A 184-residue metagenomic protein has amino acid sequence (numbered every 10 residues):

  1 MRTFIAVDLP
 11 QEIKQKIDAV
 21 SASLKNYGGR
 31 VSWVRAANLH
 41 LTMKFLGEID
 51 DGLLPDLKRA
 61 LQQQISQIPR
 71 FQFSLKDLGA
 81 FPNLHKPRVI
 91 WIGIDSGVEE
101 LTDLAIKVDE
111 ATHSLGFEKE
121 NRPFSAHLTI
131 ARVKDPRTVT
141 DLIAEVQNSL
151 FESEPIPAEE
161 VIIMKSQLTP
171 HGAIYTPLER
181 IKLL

Functional and structural regions predicted by a protein language model:
M1-L184: Histidine-dependent nucleotide/RNA phosphoesterase domain, centered on the 2H-phosphoesterase fold with its duplicated
